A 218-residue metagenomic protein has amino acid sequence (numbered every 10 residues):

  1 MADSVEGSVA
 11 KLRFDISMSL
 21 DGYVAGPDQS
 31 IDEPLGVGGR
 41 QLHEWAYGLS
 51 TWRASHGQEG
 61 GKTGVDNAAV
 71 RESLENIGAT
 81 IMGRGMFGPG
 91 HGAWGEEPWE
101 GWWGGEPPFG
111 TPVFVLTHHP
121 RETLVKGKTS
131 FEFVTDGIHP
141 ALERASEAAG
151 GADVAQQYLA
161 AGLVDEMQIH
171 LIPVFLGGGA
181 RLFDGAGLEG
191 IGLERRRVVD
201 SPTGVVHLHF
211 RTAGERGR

Functional and structural regions predicted by a protein language model:
A2-R218: Enzymes that bind and transform nitrogen-containing heteroaromatic metabolites
